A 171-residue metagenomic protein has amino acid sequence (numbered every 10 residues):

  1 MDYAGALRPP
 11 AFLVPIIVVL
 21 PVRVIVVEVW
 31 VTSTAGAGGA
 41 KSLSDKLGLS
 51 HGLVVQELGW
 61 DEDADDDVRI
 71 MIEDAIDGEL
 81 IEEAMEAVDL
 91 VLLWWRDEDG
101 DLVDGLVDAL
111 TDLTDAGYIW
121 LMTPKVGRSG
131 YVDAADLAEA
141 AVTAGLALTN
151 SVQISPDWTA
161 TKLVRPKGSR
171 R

Functional and structural regions predicted by a protein language model:
V29-M71: N-terminal, charge-rich interaction modules
V55, V91-L92: Receiver (REC) domain switch-region micro-motif
D77-V88: Short acidic low-complexity segments
L92-L102: Short, glycine-rich nucleotide/cofactor-binding loops
D101-Y131: Mid-chain, well-packed structural core segment of small domains
D133-S151: Conserved Class I S-adenosyl-L-methionine
G145-R171: Class I S-adenosyl-L-methionine
